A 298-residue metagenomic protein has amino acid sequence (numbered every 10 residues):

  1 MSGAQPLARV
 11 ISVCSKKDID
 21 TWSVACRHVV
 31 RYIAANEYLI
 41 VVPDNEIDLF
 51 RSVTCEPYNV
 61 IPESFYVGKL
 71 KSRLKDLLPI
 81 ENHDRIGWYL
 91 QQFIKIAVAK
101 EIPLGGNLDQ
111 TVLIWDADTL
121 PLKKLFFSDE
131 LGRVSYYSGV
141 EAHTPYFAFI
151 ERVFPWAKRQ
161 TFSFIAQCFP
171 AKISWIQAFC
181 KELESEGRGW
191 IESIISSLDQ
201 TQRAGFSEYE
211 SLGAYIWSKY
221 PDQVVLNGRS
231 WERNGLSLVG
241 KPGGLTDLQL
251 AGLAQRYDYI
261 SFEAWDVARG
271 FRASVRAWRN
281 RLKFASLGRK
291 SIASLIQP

Functional and structural regions predicted by a protein language model:
M1-V24: N-proximal low-complexity "stem/linker" segments adjacent to membrane-targeting elements
D20, N45-R51: Short, charged/polar "capping" segments at the starts of alpha-helices and the immediately preceding loops
R27-N36: Short, acidic, metal-binding catalytic loop of nucleotide-sugar glycosyltransferases
A35-E46, V60-F65: Short beta-strand/loop segment that forms part of the nucleotide-sugar
F50-K100: Active-site-proximal specificity loops/subdomain of glycosyltransferases
I94-S138: GT-A fold catalytic core of metal-dependent nucleotide-sugar glycosyltransferases, centered on the diacidic
L125-Q200: Conserved catalytic core of nucleotide-sugar-dependent glycosyltransferases
E192-P298: A glycosyltransferase accessory/donor-loop signature
